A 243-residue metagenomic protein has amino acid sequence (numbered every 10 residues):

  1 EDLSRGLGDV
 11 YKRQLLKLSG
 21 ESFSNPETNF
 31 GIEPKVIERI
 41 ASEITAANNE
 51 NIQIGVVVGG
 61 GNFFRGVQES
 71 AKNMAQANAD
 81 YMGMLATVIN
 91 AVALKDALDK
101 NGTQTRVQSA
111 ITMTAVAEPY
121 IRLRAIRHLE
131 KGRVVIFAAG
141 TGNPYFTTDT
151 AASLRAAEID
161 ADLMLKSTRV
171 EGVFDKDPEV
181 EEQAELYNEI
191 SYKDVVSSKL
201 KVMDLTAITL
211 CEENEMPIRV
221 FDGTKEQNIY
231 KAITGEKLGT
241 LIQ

Functional and structural regions predicted by a protein language model:
E1-Y11: Single conserved hydrophobic/aromatic residue that forms the stacking wall/gate of nucleotide- or nucleobase-binding
K12-F30: Generic N-terminal amphipathic, Lys/Arg-enriched alpha-helix
L18-E21, I54-G61: Glycine-rich beta-strand-to-loop/alpha-helix junction loops that act as flexible
E38-Q53, L98: A short, N-terminal amphipathic alpha-helix
I40-E43, T87, K95, G140-T141 (+2 more regions): Polyanion-binding loop/helix "lid" in catalytic or ligand-binding cores
N48, V92-N101, L154-D162, L210-N214: Alpha-helix C-terminal capping segments
E69-V135, T150: Ligand-binding beta-strand-loop-alpha-helix segment within the catalytic cores of soluble metabolic enzymes
R122-V135, T141-M164, R169-D177: Anionic-ligand binding region
